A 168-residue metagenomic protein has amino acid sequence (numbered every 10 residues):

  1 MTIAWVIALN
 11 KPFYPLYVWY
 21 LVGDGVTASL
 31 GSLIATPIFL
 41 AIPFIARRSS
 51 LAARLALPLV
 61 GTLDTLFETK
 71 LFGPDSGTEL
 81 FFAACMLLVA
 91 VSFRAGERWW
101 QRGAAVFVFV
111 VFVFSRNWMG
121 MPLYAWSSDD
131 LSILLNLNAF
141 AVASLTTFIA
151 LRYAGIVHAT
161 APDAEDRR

Functional and structural regions predicted by a protein language model:
T2-G73, A83-L88, A105-V108: Hydrophobic transmembrane alpha-helices and their membrane-interface boundaries in multi-pass, membrane-anchored
P12-I34, A95-I156: Alpha-helical transmembrane segments and their interfaces in multipass membrane proteins
D24, D64, D75, D129-D130 (+1 more regions): Acidic-enriched, low-complexity/disordered segments with a strong bias for Aspartate over Glutamate
K70, V91, A159: Charged/polar, solvent-exposed surface patches and flexible loops
G77-F81: Transmembrane helix boundary and interhelical junction motifs in multipass membrane proteins
V89-A95: Interfacial segments of multi-pass membrane proteins
A150, A154-R168: Heptad-repeat alpha-helical coiled-coil signal-transmission segments
